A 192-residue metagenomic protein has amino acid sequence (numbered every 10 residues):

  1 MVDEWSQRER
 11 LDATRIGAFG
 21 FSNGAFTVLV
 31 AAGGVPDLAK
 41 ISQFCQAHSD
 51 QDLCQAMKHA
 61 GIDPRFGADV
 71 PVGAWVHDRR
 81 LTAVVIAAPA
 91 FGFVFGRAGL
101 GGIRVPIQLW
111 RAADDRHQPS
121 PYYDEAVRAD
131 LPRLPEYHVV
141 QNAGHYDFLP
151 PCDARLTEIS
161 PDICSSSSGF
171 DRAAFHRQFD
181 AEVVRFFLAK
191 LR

Functional and structural regions predicted by a protein language model:
M1-S22, F26, D37-L38, V72-V76: Gly/Ser-rich "nucleophile elbow"/oxyanion-hole loop immediately N-terminal to the catalytic nucleophile in hydrolases
N23, A90-F91, A113-R116, N142-G144: Acidic beta-to-alpha connecting loop that harbors the catalytic carboxylate
T27-A31: Hydrolases whose catalytic domains are alpha/beta-hydrolase-1, hotdog thioesterase, or metallo-beta-lactamase-like
I41-G96, V105, R116: Mobile cap/lid helix-loop segments that gate and shape the active-site cleft of serine hydrolases
F95, R116-Y123, F148: Conserved alpha/beta-hydrolase "acid-adjacent" motif
I103, L109-R111: Short beta-strand/loop motif that positions the catalytic acidic residue of the alpha/beta-hydrolase fold
D130-C164: Catalytic histidine neighborhood in serine/cysteine hydrolases with alpha/beta-hydrolase-type architecture
D153-R192: Catalytic active-site module of serine/aspartate enzymes centered on a nucleophile-bearing elbow/loop
